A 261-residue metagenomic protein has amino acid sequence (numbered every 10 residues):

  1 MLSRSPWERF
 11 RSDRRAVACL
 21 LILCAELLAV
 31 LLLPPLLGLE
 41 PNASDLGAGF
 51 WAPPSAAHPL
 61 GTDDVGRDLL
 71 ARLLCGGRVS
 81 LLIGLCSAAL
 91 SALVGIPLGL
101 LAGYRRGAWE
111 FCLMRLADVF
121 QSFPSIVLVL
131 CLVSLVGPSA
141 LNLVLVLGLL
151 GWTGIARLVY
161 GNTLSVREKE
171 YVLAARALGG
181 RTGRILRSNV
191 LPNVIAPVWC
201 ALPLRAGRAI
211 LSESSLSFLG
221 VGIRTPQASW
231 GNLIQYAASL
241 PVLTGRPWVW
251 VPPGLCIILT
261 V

Functional and structural regions predicted by a protein language model:
M1-I96, L100-L101, G107-F111, I126 (+2 more regions): Gly/Trp-centered helix-boundary motif
C19-I22, E26, V79-G95, S122-V133 (+3 more regions): Hydrophobic alpha-helical transmembrane segments in multi-pass membrane proteins
E26, V30, V133-S134, L147-T153 (+1 more regions): Alpha-helical transmembrane segments of multi-pass membrane proteins
P59, D63, L69, L90-V94 (+4 more regions): Generic hydrophobic transmembrane alpha-helix motif, especially the helices
R67-L82, C86, R106-M114, R167-E168 (+1 more regions): Amphipathic cytosolic juxtamembrane alpha-helices at the membrane-cytosol interface of multi-pass membrane transporters
Q121, L132-L135, N162-T163, S212-P252 (+1 more regions): Glycine-rich helix-loop "coupling/hinge" segments at transmembrane-helix boundaries in multipass transporters
A140, L150, A196-A206, G245-V261: C-terminal transmembrane helix and the adjacent membrane-cytosol boundary/short C-terminal tail of inner/organellar
